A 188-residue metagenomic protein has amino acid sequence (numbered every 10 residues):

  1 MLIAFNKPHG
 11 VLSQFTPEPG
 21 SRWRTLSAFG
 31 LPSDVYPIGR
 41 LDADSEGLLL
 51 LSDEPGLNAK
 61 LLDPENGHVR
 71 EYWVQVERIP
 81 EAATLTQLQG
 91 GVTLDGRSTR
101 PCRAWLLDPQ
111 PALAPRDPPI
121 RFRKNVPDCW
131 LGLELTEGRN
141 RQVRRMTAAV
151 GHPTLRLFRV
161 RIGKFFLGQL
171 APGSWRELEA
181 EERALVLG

Functional and structural regions predicted by a protein language model:
M1-G188: RNA pseudouridine synthases
